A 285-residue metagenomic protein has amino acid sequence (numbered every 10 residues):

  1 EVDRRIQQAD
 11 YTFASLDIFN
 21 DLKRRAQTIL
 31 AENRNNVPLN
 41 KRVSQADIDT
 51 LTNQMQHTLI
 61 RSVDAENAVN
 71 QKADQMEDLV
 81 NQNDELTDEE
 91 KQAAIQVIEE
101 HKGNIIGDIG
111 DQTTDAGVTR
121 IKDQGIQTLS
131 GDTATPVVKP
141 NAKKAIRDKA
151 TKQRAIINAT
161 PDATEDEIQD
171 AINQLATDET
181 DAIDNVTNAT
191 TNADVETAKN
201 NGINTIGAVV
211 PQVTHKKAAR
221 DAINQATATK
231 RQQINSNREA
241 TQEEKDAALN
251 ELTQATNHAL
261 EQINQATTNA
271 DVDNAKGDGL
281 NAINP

Functional and structural regions predicted by a protein language model:
E1-P285: Beta-rich interaction/scaffold domains
